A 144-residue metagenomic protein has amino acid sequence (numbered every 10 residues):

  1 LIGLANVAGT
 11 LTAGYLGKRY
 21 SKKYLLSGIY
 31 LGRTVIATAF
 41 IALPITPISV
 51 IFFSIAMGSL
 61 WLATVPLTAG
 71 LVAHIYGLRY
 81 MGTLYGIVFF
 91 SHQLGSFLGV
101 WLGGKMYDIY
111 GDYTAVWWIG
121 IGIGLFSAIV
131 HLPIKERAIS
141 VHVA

Functional and structural regions predicted by a protein language model:
T10-K22, Y107-D108: Helix-to-loop junctions at the C-terminal end of transmembrane segments in multipass secondary transporters
G32-I45: C-terminal ends and interior cores of transmembrane alpha-helices in multi-pass membrane transporters/permeases
S49-A63: Hydrophobic core of transmembrane alpha-helices in multi-pass small-molecule transporters, especially MFS/SLC-type
A63-Y76: Intracellular juxtamembrane helix-capping segments at the cytosolic ends of symmetry-related transmembrane helices
T68, I121-A144: Multi-pass alpha-helical transporter architecture, strongest for 12-TM Major Facilitator/SLC carriers used
L78-I87: Loop-to-transmembrane helix entry/capping segments in MFS-fold secondary transporters and related SLC/MFSD carriers
K105-I123: A membrane-interface helix-boundary motif in multi-pass transporters
